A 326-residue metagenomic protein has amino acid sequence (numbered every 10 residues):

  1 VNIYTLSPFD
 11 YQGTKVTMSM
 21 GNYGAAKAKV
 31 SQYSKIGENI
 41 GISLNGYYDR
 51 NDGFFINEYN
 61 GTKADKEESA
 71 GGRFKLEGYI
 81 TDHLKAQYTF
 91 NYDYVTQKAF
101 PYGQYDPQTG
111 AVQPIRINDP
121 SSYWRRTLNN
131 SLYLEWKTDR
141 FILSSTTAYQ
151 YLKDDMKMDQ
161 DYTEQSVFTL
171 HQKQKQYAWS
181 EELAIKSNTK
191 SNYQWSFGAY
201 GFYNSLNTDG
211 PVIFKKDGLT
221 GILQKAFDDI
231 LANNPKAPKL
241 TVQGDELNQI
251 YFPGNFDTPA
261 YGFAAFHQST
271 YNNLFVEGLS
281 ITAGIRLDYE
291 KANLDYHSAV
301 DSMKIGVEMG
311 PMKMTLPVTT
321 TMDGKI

Functional and structural regions predicted by a protein language model:
V1-N57, T62-G72, H83, R126-L128 (+2 more regions): Outer-membrane beta-barrel translocator/receptor signature
V1-T5, N45, Y79, D257 (+1 more regions): Short intrinsically disordered, low-complexity coil segments enriched in acidic
Y4, T17-Y23, Y47-D49, N91-D93 (+3 more regions): Outer-membrane beta-barrel pore domains and translocons
T5-G13, D49-N57, D106-I115, R125 (+5 more regions): Flexible, solvent-exposed coil segments and beta strand-coil junctions, predominantly the extracellular/periplasmic
G13-T17, K29, G71-R73, P120 (+5 more regions): Membrane-embedded beta-strand positions in outer-membrane beta-barrel channels/transporters
G21-G24, A64-E68, P120-R126, K173-Y177 (+3 more regions): Short sequence motifs at beta-strands and strand-loop junctions characteristic of Gram-negative outer-membrane
N39-I42, G61, D65-G210: Outer-membrane beta-barrel domain signature, strongest for Gram-negative TonB-dependent receptors and also present
E58-Y59, G201-I326: Signature of Gram-negative outer-membrane beta-barrel scaffolds
